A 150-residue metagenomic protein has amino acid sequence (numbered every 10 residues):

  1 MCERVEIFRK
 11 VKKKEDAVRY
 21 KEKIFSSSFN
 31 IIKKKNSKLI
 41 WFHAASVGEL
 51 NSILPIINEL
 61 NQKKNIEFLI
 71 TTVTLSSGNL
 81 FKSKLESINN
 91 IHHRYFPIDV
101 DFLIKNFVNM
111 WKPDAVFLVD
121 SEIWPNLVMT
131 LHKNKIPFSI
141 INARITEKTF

Functional and structural regions predicted by a protein language model:
R4-F150: Active-site and donor-binding regions of nucleotide-sugar-utilizing enzymes
